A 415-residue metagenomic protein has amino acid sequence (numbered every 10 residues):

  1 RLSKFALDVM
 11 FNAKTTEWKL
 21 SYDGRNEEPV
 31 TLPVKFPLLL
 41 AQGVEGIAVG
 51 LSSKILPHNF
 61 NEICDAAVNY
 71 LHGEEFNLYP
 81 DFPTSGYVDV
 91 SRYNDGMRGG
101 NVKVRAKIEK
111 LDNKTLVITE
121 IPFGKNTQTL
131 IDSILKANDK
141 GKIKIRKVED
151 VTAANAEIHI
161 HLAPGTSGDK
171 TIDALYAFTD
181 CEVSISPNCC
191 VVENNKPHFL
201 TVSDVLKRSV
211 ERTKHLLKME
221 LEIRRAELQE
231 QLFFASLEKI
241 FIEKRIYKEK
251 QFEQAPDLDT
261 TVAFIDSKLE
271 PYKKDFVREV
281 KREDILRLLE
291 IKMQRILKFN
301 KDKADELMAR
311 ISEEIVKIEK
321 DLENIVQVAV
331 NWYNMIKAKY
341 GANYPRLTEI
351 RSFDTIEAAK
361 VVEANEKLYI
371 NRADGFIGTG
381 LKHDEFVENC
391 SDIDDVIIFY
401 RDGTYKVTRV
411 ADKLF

Functional and structural regions predicted by a protein language model:
R1: Active-site neighborhoods of enzyme catalytic cores
K4-F5, V9, A13-K14, W18 (+4 more regions): C-terminal interaction appendages of subunits in large macromolecular complexes
T15-E27: Helix-hairpin-helix/helix-loop-helix acidic hairpins
